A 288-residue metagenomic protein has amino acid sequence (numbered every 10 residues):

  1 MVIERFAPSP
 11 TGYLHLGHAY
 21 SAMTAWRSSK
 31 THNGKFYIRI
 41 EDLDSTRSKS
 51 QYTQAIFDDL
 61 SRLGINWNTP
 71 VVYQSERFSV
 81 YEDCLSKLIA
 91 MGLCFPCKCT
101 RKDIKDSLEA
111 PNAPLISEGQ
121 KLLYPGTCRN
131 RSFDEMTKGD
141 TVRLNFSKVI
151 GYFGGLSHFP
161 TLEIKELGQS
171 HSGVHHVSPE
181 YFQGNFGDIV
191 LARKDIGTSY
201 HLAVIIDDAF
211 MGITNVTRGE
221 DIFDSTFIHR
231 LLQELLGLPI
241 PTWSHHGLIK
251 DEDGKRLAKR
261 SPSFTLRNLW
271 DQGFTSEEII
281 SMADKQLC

Functional and structural regions predicted by a protein language model:
M1-A113, E220-L238: N-terminal Rossmann-like or analogous alpha/beta NTP/dinucleotide-binding catalytic cores that position adenine
Y52, Y81, F182, S225-I228 (+3 more regions): Alpha-helical structural motif
D59, C84, S107, T127 (+4 more regions): Residues that form generic nucleotide/phosphate-binding pockets
N68-P70, I240-W243, E277-I279: Short, surface-exposed acidic
E76-M91, A113-P125, S147-G151, Q286-C288: Short secondary-structure transition/capping segments
K102-L257, T265-W270: Active-site cores that bind ATP or allylic diphosphates and position pyrophosphate for catalysis
E252-C288: Conserved catalytic-core subdomain
